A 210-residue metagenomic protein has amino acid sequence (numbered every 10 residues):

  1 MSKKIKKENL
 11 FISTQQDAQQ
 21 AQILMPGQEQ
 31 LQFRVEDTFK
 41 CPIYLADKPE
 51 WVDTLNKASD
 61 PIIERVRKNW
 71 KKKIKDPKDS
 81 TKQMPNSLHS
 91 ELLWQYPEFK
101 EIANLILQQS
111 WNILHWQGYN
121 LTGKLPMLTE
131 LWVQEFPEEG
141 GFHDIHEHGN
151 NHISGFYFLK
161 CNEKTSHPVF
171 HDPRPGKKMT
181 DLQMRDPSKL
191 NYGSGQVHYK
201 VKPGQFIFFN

Functional and structural regions predicted by a protein language model:
K3-N120, F142: Non-heme Fe(II)/2-oxoglutarate
T38, L125, H148-N151: A short catalytic or substrate-binding loop motif that flags glycine-/basic-rich loops and adjacent residues that bind
K40-I43, L128, T165, G204: Sequence-level motif detector for i,i+2 pairs with an aromatic at +2
N120-L131: A short coil-to-beta-strand element that immediately follows conserved catalytic motifs
V133-I207: Catalytic core of non-heme Fe(II) oxygenases with the double-stranded beta-helix
